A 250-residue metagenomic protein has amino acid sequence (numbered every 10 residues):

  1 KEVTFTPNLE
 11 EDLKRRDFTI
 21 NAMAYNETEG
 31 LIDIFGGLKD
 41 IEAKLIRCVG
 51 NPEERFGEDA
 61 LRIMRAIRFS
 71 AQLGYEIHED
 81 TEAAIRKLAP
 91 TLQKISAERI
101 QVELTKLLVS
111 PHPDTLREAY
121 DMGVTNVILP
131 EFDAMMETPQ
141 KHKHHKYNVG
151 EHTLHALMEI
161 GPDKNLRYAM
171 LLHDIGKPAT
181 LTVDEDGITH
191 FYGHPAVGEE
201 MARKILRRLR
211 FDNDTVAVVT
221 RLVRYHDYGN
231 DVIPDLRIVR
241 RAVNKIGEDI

Functional and structural regions predicted by a protein language model:
K1-I250: Catalytic cores of the polymerase beta-like nucleotidyltransferase superfamily and closely associated nucleotide
